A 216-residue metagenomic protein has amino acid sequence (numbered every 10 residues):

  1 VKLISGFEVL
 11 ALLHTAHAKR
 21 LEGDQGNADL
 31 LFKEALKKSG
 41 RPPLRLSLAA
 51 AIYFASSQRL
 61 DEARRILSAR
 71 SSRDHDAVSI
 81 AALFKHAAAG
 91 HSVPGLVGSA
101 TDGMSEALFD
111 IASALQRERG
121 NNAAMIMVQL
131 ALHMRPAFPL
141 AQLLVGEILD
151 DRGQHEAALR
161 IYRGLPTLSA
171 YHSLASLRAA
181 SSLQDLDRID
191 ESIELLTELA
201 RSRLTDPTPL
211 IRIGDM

Functional and structural regions predicted by a protein language model:
K2-F7, H91-A107: TPR-adjacent "capping" and linker segments in tetratricopeptide-repeat scaffold/adaptor proteins
L3-S5, K38-S39, S72-R73, M134 (+2 more regions): Structural marker of alpha-solenoid helical repeat scaffolds
E8-V9, P42-L44, V78, S105 (+4 more regions): Helix-start (N-cap) detector for alpha-helical repeat units in TPR-like alpha-solenoids, especially tetratricopeptide
L21, S56, R117, D151-R152 (+1 more regions): Register position in tetratricopeptide repeats
